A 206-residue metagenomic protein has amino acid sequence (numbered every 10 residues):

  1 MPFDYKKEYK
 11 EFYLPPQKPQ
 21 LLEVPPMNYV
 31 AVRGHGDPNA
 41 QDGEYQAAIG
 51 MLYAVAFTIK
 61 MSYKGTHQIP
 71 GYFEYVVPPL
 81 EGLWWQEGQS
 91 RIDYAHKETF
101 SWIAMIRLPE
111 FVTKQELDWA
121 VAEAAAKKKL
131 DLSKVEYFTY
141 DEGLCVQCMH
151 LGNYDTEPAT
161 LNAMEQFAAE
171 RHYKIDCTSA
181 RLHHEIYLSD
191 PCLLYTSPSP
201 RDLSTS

Functional and structural regions predicted by a protein language model:
M1-A95, I106-S133, P158-N162, Q166: ATP/Mg2+-dependent ligation/transfer catalytic cores
V24-H35, K97-I103, F138-M149: Glycine-rich, often proline-containing surface loops adjacent to acidic residues and nearby aromatics that form
G34-G36, I106-L108, M149-G152, L188-D190: Short, structured patches in soluble enzyme cores that scaffold and shape functional sites
H67-E74, I175-H183: A short coil-to-beta-strand element that immediately follows conserved catalytic motifs
M149-L182: Short, hydrophobic/π-rich interface segment
S179-L194: Beta-rich nucleic-acid/ligand-interaction surfaces
Y195-P200: Conserved small/polar residues in nucleotide/adenosyl-binding loops
